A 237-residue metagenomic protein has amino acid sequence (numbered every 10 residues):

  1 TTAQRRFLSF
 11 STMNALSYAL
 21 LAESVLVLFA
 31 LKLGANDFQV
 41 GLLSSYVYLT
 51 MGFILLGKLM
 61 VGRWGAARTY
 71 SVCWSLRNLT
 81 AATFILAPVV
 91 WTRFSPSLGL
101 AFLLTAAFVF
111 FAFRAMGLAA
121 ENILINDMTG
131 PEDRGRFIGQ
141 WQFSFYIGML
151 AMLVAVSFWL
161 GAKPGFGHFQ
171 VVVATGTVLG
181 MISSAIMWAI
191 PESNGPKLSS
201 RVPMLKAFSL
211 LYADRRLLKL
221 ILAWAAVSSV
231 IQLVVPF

Functional and structural regions predicted by a protein language model:
T1-K58, Y70-S71, R77-N78, A82-I85 (+1 more regions): Helix-loop boundary and gating motifs at the non-cytosolic
T1-Q4, S193-A223: Juxtamembrane intracellular "pre-TM" segments in multi-pass secondary transporters
T12, T80-A81, S95-G117, A225: Hydrophobic core of transmembrane alpha-helices in multi-pass small-molecule transporters, especially MFS/SLC-type
S24-K32, L59-R63, I85-F94, M149-V173: Transmembrane alpha-helix termini and helix-breaking/packing motifs in multi-pass membrane transporters
V47-I54, T80, I138-S157: Glycine-rich segments within core transmembrane alpha-helices of 12-TM secondary carriers
G62-L79, Q140, F166: Cytoplasmic membrane-interface "Motif A"-like loop-to-helix N-cap segments of 12-TM Major Facilitator Superfamily
F110-F143: Cytoplasmic helix-loop-helix junction between adjacent transmembrane helices in 12-TM secondary transporters
F113, T177-P196: C-terminal membrane-cytosol helix-exit motif in multi-pass small-molecule transporters
